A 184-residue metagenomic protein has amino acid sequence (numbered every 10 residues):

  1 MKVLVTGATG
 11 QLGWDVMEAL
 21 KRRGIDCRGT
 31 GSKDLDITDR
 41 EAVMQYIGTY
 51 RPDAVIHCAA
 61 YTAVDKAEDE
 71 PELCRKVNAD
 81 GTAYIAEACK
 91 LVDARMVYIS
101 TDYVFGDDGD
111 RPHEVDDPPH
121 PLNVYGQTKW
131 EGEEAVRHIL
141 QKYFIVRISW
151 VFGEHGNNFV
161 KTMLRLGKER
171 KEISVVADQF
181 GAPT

Functional and structural regions predicted by a protein language model:
M1-R22: N-terminal Rossmann NAD(P)H-binding glycine-rich loop of SDR-like oxidoreductase domains
T6, T30, V55-A59, M96-T101 (+1 more regions): SDR active-site strand-loop-helix element
K21-Q45: Adenosine-cofactor binding site in Rossmann-like domains, unifying the SAM/SAH pocket of S-adenosylmethionine-dependent
R40-V77, K90: NAD(P)H-binding glycine-rich loop region in Rossmannoid oxidoreductase-like domains and their noncatalytic homologs
D65-E72, D107-R111, G156-N157: Conserved catalytic-core motifs of eukaryotic protein kinase domains, centered on the activation segment
D69-V97, E133: NAD(P)-cofactor binding segment of oxidoreductase domains
K76, G81-Y84, V104-V146, W150-V151: Catalytic helix-loop patch of NAD(P)-dependent Rossmann-fold dehydrogenases
E134-G181: NAD(P)-dependent short-chain dehydrogenase/reductase
